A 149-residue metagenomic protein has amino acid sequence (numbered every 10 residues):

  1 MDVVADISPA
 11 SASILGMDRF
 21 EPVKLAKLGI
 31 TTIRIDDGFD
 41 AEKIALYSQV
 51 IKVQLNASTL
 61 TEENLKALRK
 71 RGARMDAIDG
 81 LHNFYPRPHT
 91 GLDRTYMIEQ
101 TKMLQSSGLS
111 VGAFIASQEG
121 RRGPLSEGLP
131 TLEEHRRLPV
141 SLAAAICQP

Functional and structural regions predicted by a protein language model:
M1-A77: Active-site beta->alpha loop and helix N-cap motifs at the rims of alpha/beta catalytic domains
Q54-P149: Catalytic alpha/beta core domains of metabolic enzymes, predominantly
